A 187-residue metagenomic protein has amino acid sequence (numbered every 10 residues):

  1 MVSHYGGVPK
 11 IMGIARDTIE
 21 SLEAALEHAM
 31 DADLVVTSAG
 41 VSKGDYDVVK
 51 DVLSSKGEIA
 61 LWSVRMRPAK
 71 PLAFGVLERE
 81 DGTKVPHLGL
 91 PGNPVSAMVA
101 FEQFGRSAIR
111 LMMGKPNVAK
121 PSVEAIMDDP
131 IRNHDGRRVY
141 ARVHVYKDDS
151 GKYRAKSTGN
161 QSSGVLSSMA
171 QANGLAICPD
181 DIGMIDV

Functional and structural regions predicted by a protein language model:
M1-T37: Phosphate-binding glycine-rich loops and their immediate beta-loop-alpha structural context
D17, K43-G44: Short alpha-helical
L22-A24, D47-V49, V76, V99-F101: Short acidic, glycine/serine/threonine-rich loops at helix termini
S38-A39, D129: Short glycine-centered, acidic/aromatic-flanked micro-motifs in structured strand/loop junctions that mark active-site
G40-K43, G92: Short glycine-rich anion-binding loops that position phosphate/pyrophosphate groups of nucleotides and phosphorylated
G44-K56: Short Gly/Thr/Asp-enriched flexible loops that form oxyanion-binding sites at enzyme active sites
S54-V187: Flexible glycine/proline-rich
